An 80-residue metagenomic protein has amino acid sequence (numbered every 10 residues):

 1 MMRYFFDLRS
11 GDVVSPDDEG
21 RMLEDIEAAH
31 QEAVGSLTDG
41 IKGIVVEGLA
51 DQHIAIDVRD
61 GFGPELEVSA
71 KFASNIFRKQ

Functional and structural regions predicted by a protein language model:
M1-D17: Short aromatic-glycine-(Arg/Gly/Cys) micro-motifs in beta-strand/loop hairpins
L8-S10, V34, I76: Generic alpha-helical secondary structure signal
G11, D18-G20, S69, A73-S74: Generic secondary-structure boundary/loop-capping signal
V13-D60: Amphipathic, hydrophobic secondary-structure cores in small proteins
V46-Q80: C-terminal structural segments of small proteins and small subunits
